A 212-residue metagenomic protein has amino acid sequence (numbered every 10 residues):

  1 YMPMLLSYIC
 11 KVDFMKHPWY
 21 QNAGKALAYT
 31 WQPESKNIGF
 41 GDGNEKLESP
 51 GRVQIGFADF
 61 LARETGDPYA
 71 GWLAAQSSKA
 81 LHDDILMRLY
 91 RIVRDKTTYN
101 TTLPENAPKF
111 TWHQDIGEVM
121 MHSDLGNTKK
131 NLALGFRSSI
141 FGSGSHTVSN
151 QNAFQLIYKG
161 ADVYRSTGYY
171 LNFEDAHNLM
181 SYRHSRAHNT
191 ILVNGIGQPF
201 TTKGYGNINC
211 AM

Functional and structural regions predicted by a protein language model:
Y1-G39, G43-N44: Aromatic-lined, polymer-binding surfaces characteristic of secreted/periplasmic polysaccharide-degrading enzymes
K11-P18, S49, L61, L179: Alpha-helix capping and helix-loop boundary segments enriched in small/acidic/polar residues
K16-A23, V53, H82, R183: Secondary-structure capping and boundary motifs in well-ordered enzyme cores
K36, F40-R91: Extended ligand-binding clefts on enzyme/binding-domain cores
L73-M212: Catalytic and substrate-binding regions of extracellular carbohydrate-active enzymes, especially polysaccharide lyases
